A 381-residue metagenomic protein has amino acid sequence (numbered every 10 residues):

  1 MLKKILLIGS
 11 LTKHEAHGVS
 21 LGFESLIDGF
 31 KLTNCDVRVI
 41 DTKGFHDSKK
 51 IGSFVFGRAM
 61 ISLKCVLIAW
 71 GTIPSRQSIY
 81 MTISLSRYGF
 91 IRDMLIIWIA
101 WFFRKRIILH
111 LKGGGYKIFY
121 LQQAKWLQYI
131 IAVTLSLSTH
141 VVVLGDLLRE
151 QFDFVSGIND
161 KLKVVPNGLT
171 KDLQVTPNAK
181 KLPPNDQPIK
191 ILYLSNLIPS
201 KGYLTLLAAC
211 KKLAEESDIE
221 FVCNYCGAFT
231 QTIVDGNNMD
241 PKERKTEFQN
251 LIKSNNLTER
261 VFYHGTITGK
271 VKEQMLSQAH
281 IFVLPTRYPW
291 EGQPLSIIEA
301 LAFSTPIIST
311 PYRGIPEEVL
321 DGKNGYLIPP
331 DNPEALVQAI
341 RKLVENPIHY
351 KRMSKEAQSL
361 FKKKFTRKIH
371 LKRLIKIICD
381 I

Functional and structural regions predicted by a protein language model:
L6-I8, L182-K211, C223-C226: Conserved donor-binding/catalytic core segment of Leloir-type glycosyltransferases
D41-F45, V222-T246: Glycosyltransferase donor-sugar binding loop
I130-A132, S136-T176, D186: Donor nucleotide-sugar binding/catalytic pocket of nucleotide-sugar-dependent glycosyltransferases
N237-I267: Nucleotide-activated donor-binding/catalytic signature segment of Leloir-type glycosyltransferases, i.e., the conserved
T266-I267, Q274-A279: Short alpha-helical donor nucleotide-sugar binding micro-motif in glycosyltransferases
P306-S309: Short hydrophobic beta-strand element within catalytic cores of glycosyltransferases and related nucleotide-activated
D321-G322, Y326-P333, K342-I348: Conserved acidic donor-binding segment of nucleotide-sugar-dependent glycosyltransferases
A335, K342, H349-K364, H370-R373: A short, well-ordered alpha-helix in the C-terminal region of glycosyltransferases
